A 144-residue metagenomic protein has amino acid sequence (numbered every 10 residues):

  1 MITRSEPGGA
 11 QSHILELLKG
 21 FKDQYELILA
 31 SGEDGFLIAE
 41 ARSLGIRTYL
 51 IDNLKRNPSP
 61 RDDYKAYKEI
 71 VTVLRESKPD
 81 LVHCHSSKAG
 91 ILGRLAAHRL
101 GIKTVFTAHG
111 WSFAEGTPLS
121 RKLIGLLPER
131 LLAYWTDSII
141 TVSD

Functional and structural regions predicted by a protein language model:
M1-G8, S12-D62: N-terminal strand-loop element at the rim of the active site of nucleotide-sugar-dependent glycosyltransferases
E26-L29, V105, S138: A structural signal for isolated positions on well-ordered beta-strands in alpha/beta enzyme cores
S31-G32, H83-C84, T141-D144: Short beta-strand scaffold positions
A39, W135-D144: A short, active-site helix/loop in glycosyltransferases that binds the activated sugar's phosphate group
I46, L100-T104: A short helix->loop->beta-strand "cap" motif at the edges of active sites that frequently abuts
R61-K68, K103-V105, S112-T136: Nucleotide-sugar donor phosphate/pyrophosphate-binding loop at the beta->alpha transition of glycosyltransferases
V73-D80: Glycine-rich phosphate-binding loop signature in dinucleotide/nucleotide-binding domains
C84-G90, A108: Short His-centered aromatic/hydrophobic patch
